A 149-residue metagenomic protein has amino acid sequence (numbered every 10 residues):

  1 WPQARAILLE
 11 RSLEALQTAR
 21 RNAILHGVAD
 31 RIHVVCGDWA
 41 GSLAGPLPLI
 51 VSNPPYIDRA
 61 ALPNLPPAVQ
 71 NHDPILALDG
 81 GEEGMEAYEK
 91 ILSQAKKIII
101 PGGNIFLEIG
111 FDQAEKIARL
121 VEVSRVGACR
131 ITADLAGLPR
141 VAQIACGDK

Functional and structural regions predicted by a protein language model:
W1-P63: Conserved SAM/SAH cofactor-binding pocket of Class I
W1-Q3, E82-C146: Conserved Class I SAM-dependent methyltransferase catalytic core
A19, V34, N53, V69 (+3 more regions): Residue-level signal for inorganic ion chemistry
V28, D73, I99-P101: Helix-to-beta-strand junctions that scaffold the AdoMet/dcAdoMet cofactor pocket in Class I SAM-dependent enzymes
N53, H72, E108: Alpha/beta-hydrolase-fold catalytic nucleophile elbow
Y56, A145-D148: C-terminal beta-strand of the catalytic ATP-binding
Y56-E86: Mobile active-site "lid"/loop adjacent to the S-adenosyl-L-methionine
